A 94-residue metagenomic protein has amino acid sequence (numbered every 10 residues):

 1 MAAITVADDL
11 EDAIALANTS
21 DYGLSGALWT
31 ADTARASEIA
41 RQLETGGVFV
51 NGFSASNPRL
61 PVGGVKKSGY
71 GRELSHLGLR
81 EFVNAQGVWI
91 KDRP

Functional and structural regions predicted by a protein language model:
M1-P94: Conserved C-terminal structural/oligomerization subdomain of aldehyde/semialdehyde dehydrogenase
